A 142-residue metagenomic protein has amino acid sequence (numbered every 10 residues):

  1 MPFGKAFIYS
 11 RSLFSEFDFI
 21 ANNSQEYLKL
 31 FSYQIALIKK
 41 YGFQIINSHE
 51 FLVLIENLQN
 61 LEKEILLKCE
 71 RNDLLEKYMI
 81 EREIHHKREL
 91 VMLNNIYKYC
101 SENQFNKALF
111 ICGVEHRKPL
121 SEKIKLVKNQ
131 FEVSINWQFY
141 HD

Functional and structural regions predicted by a protein language model:
M1-D142: Compositional signal for N-terminal targeting/processing segments
